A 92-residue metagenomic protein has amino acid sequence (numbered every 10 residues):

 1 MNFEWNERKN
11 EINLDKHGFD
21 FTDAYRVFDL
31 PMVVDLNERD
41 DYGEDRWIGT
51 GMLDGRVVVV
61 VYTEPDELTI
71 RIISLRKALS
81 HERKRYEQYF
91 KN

Functional and structural regions predicted by a protein language model:
M1-N92: Ribonuclease/tRNase effector modules and their secretory precursors
